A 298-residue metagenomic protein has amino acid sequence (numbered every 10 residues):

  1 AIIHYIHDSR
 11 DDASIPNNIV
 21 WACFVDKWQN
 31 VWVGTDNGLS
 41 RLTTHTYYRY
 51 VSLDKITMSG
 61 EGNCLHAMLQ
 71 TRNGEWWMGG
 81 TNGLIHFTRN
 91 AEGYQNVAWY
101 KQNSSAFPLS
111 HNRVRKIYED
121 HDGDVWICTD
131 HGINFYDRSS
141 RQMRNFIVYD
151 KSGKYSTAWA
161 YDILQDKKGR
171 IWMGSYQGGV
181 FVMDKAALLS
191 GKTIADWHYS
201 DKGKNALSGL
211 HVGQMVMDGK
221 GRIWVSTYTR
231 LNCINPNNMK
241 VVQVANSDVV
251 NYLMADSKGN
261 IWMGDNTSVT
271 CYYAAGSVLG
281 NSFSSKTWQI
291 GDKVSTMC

Functional and structural regions predicted by a protein language model:
A1-C298: Carboxylate-rich, polar loop motifs that coordinate divalent cations or form catalytic acidic clusters
